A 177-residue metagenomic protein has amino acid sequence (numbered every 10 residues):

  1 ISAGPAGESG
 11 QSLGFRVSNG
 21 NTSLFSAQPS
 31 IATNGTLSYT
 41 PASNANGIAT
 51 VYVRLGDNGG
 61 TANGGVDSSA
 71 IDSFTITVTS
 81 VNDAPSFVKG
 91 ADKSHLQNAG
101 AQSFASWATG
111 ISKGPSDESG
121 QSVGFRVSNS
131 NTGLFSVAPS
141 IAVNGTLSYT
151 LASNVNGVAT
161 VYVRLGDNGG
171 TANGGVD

Functional and structural regions predicted by a protein language model:
I1-G20, A42, A49, V66-A70 (+4 more regions): Extracellular ectodomain surface segments
A3, L37-T40, D57-N58, I76 (+4 more regions): Exposed boundary/loop context
G20-A42, V51-R54, N131-A152, V161-Y162: Strand-loop-strand motifs at the edges of beta-sheets in extracellular beta-sandwich domains
T33, N58, D83, V143 (+1 more regions): Short, ordered coil/turn segments that flank beta-strands lining enzyme active or ligand-binding pockets
G56-D67, G166-D177: Short, solvent-exposed loop/turn segments at the edges of extracellular beta-sandwich modules
